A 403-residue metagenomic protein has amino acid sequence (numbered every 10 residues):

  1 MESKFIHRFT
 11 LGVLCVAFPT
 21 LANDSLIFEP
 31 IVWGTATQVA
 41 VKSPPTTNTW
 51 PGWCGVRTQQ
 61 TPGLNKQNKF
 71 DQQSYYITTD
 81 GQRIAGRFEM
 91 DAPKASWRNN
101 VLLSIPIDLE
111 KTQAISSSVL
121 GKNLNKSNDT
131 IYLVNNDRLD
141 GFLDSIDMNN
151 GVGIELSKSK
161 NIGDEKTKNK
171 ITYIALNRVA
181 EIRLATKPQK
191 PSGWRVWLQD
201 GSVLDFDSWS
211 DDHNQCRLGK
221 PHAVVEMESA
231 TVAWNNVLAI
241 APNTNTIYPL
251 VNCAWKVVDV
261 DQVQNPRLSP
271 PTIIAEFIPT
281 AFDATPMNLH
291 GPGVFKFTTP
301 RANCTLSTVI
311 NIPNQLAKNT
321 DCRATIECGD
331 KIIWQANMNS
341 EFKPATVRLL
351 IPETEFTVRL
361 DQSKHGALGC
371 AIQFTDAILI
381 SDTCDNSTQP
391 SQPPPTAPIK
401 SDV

Functional and structural regions predicted by a protein language model:
M1-T10: Bacterial N-terminal signal peptides that target proteins for export
A17-P19: N-terminal signal peptide c-region/cleavage motif recognized by signal peptidases
D24-A36, Q72-T79, N128-V134, G193-D200 (+1 more regions): A short beta-strand micro-motif
A36-K69, R87-P93, V101-L124, T167-Q189 (+2 more regions): Structured surface patches comprising rigid loops and adjacent beta-strands/short helices at the edges of well-ordered
T46, W53, F70-E89, N100 (+4 more regions): Alpha-helical, heptad-rich or low-complexity scaffold/stalk segments that mediate oligomerization or tethering
G86-F88, D129, G141-D144, W194 (+1 more regions): A structural feature that tracks compact, well-ordered secondary-structure segments with a strong bias toward
A95, N150-E155, N214-C216: Short aromatic-glycine-enriched beta-strand elements
T172, L176-W194, D212, K220-V403: Gly-Asp-aromatic-enriched flexible segments
